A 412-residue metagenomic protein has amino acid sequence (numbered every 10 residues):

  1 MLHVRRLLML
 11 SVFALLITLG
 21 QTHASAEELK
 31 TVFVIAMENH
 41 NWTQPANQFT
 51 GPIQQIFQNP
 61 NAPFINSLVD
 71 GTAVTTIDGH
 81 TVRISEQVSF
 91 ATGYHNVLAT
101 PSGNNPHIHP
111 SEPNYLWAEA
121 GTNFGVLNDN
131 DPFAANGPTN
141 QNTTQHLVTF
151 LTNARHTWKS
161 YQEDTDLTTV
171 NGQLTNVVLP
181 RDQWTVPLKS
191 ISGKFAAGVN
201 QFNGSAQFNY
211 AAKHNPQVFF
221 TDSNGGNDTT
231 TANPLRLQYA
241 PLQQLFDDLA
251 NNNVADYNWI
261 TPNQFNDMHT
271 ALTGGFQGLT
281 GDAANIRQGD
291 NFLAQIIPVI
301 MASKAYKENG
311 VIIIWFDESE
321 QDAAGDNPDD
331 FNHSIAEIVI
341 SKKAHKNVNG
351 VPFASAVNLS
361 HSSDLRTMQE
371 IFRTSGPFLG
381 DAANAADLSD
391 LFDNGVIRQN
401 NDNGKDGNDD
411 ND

Functional and structural regions predicted by a protein language model:
M1-M9: Bacterial N-terminal signal peptides that target proteins for export
H3-V4, Q21, L179: Intrinsically disordered, low-complexity sequence elements enriched in Ser/Thr/Gly/Pro
M9-T18: Bacterial N-terminal signal peptides
L19-S25: Bacterial Sec-dependent signal peptides at the C-terminal "C-region" and cleavage site
S25-D412: N-terminal pro-sequences and low-complexity stem/linker regions of secreted or lumenal proteins
